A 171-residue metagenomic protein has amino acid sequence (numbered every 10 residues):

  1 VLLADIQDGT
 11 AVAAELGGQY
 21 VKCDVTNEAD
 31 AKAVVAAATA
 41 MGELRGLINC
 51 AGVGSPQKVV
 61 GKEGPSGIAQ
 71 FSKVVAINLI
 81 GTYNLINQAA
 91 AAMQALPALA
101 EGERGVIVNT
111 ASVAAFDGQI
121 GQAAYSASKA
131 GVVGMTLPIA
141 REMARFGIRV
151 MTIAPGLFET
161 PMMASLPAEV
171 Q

Functional and structural regions predicted by a protein language model:
V1-A11: Conserved glycine-rich Rossmann-like NAD(P)H-binding loop of the short-chain dehydrogenase/reductase
C23-A33, I68: The beta1-alpha1 cofactor-binding region of Rossmann-like NAD(H)/NADP(H)-dependent oxidoreductases
V53, G64-N84, V108, V132: Catalytic Tyr-X3-Lys loop
G54-S72, A91, A95-E101, G121-A124 (+1 more regions): Conserved mid-core segment of classical short-chain dehydrogenase/reductases
I86, S128, T136: Active-site helix of classical SDR
A91, R141-E142: Alpha-helical segment proximal to the catalytic Tyr-Lys
S112: Residue(s) in the substrate-gating loop at a strand-loop-helix junction that position the organic substrate next
V133, M143-F158: Conserved Rossmann-fold SDR core element
